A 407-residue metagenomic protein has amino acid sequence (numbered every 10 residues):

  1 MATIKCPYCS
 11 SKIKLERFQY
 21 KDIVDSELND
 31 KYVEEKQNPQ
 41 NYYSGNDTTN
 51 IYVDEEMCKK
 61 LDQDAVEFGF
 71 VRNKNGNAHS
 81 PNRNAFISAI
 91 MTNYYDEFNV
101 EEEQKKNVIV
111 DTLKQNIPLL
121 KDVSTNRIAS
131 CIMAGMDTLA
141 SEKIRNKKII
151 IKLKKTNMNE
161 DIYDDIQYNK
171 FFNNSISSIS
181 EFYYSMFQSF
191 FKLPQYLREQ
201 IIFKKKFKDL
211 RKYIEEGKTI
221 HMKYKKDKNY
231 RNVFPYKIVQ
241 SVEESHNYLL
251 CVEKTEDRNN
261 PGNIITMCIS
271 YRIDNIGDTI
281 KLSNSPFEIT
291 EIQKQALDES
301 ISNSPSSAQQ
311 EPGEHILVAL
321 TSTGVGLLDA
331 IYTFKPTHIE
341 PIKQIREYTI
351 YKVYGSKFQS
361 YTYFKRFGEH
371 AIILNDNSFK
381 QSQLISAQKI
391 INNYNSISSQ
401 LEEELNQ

Functional and structural regions predicted by a protein language model:
M1-C6, S10, V33-V66, V108-I162: Short Lys/Arg-rich basic patches
K14-Q19: Short Cys/His-rich "knuckle" micro-motifs
K21-L28: Short cysteine/histidine-rich metal-coordination sites, predominantly Zn2+-binding motifs
K31-E34, N77-N107, N174-Q200: Short, basic amphipathic alpha-helical segments that act as recognition/interaction helices in nucleic-acid-binding
E55-N82, N157-E181: Surface-exposed, Lys/Arg-rich phosphate-binding patches that contact polyanionic backbones
I117-N146, I150, N159-M222: Bulky hydrophobic/aromatic content
K192-I316: Core beta-strand-centered patch of the WYL/Sm-like small regulatory domain
S302-Q407: Polybasic (Lys/Arg-rich)
